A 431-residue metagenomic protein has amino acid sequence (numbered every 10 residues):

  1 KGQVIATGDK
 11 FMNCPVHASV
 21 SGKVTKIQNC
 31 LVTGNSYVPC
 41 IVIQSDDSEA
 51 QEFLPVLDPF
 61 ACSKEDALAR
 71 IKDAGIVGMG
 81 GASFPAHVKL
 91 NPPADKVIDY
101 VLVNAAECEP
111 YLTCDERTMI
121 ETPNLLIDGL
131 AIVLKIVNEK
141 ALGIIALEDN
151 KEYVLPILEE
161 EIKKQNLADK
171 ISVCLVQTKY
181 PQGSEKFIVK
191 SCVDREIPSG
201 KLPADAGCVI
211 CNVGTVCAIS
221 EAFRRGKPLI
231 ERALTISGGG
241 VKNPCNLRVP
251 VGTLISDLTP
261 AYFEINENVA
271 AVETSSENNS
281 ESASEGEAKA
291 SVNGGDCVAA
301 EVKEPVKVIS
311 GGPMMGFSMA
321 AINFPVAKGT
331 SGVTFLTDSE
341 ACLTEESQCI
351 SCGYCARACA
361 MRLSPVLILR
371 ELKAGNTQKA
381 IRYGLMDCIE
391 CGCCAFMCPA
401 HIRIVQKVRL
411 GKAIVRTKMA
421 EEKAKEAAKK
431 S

Functional and structural regions predicted by a protein language model:
G8, I71-F84, D95-I98, A105-L126 (+4 more regions): Conserved mixed alpha/beta catalytic, RNA-binding, or beta-rich assembly cores of soluble enzyme, regulatory
G8-S19, G34-Y37, Q51-E52: Short, Lys/Arg- and Gly-enriched loop/turn segments at beta-strand edges
G22-V24: Conserved hydrophobic positions within beta-strands
K26, L31-F84, P93-D95, E152-Y153 (+1 more regions): Acidic low-complexity segments
E139-K140, I144-I255, A261-N266, G312: Hydrophobic alpha-helical positions that pack around
N266-V302: Intrinsically disordered, low-complexity terminal tails and inter-domain linkers enriched for S/T/G/P/D/E
T330-E346, A356-S431: Ferredoxin-type iron-sulfur electron-transfer modules in oxidoreductases and energy-metabolism complexes
